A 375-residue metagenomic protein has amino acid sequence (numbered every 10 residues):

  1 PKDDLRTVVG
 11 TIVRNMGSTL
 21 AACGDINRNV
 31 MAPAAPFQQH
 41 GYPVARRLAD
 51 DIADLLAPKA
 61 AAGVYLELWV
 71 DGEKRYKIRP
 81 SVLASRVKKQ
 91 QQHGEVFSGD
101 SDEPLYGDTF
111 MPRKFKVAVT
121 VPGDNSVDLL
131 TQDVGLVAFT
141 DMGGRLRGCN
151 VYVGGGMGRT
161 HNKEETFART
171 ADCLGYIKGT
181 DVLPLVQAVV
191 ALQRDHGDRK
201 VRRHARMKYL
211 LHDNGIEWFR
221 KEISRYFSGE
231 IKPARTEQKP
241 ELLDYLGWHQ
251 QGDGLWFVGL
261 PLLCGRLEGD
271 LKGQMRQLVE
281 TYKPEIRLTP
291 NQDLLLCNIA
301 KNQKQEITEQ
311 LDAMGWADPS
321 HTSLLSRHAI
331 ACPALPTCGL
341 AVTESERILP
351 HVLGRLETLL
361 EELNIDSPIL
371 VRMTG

Functional and structural regions predicted by a protein language model:
P1-G375: Peripheral terminal and linker regions in Fe-S/redox and tRNA-modifying enzymes
